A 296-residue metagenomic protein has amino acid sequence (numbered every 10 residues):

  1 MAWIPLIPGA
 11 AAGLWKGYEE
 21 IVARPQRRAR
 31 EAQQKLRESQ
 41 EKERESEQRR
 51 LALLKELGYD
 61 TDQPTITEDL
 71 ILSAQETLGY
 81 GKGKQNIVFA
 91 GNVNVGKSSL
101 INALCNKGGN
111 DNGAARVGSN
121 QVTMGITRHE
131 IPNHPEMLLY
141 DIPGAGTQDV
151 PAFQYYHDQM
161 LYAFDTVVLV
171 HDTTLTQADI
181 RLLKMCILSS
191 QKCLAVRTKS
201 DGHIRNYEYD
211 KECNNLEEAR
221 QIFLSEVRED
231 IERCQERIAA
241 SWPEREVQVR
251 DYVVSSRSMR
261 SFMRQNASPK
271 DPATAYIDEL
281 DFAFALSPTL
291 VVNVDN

Functional and structural regions predicted by a protein language model:
P5, G9-I142: Conserved G1/Walker A P-loop phosphate-binding module
G81-K82, P132-N133, Q159-D165, R245: Flexible, charged surface loops at secondary-structure boundaries
Q121, I126, M137-M185: Switch II of P-loop NTPase G domains
G144-G146, T174-T176, K199-H203, R257-R260: Conserved nucleotide-binding/hydrolysis micro-motifs of P-loop NTPases
Y162-T166, S189-C193, E246-V249: Short glycine-/polar-rich loops that comprise or flank the Walker A/P-loop and associated switch/sensor motifs
L183-S200: P-loop/Walker A phosphate-binding loop and immediately adjacent motor/lid segment at beta-alpha junctions
G202-D295: Canonical P-loop GTPase G-domain recognition
